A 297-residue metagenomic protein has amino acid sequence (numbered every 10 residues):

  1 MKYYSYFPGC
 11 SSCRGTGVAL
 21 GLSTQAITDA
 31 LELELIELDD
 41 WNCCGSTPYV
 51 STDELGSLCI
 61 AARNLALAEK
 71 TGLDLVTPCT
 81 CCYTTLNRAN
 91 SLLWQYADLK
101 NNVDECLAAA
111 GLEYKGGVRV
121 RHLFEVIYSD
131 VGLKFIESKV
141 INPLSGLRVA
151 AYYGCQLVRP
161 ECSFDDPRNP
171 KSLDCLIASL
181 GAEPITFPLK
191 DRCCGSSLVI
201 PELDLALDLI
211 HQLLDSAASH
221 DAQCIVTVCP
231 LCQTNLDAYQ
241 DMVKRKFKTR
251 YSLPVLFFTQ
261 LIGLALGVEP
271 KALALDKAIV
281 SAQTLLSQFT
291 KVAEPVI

Functional and structural regions predicted by a protein language model:
M1-I297: Iron-sulfur cluster-binding electron-transfer modules in prokaryotic oxidoreductases
